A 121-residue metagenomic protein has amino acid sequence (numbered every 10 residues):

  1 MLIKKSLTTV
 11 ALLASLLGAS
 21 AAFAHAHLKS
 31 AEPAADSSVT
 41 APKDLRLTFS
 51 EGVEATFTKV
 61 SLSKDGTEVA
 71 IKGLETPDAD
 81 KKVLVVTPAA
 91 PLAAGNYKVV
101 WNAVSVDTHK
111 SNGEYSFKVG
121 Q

Functional and structural regions predicted by a protein language model:
M1-V10: Bacterial N-terminal signal peptides that target proteins for export
A19-A21: N-terminal signal peptide c-region/cleavage motif recognized by signal peptidases
F23-A41: N-terminal edge beta-strand
T40-E51, T108-Q121: Extended, polar beta-sheet/loop recognition surfaces of beta-rich domains that mediate binding to diverse ligands
L45-L47, E51-K72: Short, surface-exposed alpha-helix to beta-strand junction/turn motifs within ectodomains of secreted and cell-envelope
A79-V86: Aromatic sugar-binding surface patches on proteins that engage polysaccharides or sugar-phosphate polymers
P88, A93-V99: A glycine-anchored, Pro-Gly-centered beta-turn/N-cap motif
N102-V106: Beta-strand-rich extracellular modules
